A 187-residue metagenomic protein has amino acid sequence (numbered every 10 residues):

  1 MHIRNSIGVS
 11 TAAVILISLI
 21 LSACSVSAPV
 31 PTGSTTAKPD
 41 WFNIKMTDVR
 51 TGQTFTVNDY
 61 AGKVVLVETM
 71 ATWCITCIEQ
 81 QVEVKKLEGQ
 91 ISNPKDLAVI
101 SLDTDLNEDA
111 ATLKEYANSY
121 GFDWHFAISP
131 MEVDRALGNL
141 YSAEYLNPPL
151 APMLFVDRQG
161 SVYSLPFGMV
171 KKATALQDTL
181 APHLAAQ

Functional and structural regions predicted by a protein language model:
H2-A12: Bacterial N-terminal signal peptides that target proteins for export
I20-A23: C-terminal motif of bacterial Sec signal peptides marking the signal peptidase cleavage site
S25-V57: N-terminal "domain-start" segment that seeds a small globular fold
F55-I78: Short active-site neighborhood of thiol/selenol oxidoreductases, capturing the structured segment around
L66-V67, V99, M153: Hydrophobic beta-strand anchors of alpha/beta hydrolase catalytic cores
T69-A71, L102-D105, I128-M131, P166-M169: Active-site-proximal beta-strand/loop segments in catalytic clefts of secreted hydrolases
I78-G121, E132-L140: Structural microenvironment flanking redox-active thiols in thiol-disulfide oxidoreductases
Y120-F122, M131-A181: Thiol/disulfide oxidoreductase modules built on the thioredoxin-like
